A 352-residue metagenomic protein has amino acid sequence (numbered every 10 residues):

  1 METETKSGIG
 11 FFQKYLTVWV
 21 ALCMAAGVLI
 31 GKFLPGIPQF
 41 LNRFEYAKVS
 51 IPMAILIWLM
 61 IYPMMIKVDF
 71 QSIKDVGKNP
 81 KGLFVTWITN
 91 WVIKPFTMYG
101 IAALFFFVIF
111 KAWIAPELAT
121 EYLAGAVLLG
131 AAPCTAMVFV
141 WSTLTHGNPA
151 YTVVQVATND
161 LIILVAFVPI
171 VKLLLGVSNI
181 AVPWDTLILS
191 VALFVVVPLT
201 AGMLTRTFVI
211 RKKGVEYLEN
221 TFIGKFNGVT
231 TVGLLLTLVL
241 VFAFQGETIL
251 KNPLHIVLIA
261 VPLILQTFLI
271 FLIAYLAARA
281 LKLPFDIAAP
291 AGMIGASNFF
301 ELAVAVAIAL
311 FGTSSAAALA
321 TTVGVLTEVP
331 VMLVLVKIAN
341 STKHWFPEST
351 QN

Functional and structural regions predicted by a protein language model:
M1-I66, Q71-A296, F300-N352: Alpha-helical transmembrane segments of multi-pass small-molecule/ion transporters
